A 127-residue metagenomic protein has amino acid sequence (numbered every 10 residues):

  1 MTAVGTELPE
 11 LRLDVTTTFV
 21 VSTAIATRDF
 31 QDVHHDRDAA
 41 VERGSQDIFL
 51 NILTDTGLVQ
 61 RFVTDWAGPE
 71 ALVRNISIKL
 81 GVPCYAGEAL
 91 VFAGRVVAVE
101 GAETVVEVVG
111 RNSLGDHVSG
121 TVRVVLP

Functional and structural regions predicted by a protein language model:
M1-E70: Hot-dog-fold acyl-thioester-processing enzymes
M1-L11, C84-P127: HotDog/MaoC-like acyl-thioester-processing domains
F19, W66, V73, G101-A102 (+1 more regions): Short amphipathic alpha-helical leader/targeting segments
D32-H34, S45, V73-R74, K79-L80 (+1 more regions): Short, intrinsically disordered/low-complexity patches at protein termini and at juxtamembrane boundaries
A40-S45, K79, V124-P127: Short C-terminal domain-edge/linker segments immediately following a structured domain
V63-F92: Mid-chain, well-packed structural core segment of small domains
